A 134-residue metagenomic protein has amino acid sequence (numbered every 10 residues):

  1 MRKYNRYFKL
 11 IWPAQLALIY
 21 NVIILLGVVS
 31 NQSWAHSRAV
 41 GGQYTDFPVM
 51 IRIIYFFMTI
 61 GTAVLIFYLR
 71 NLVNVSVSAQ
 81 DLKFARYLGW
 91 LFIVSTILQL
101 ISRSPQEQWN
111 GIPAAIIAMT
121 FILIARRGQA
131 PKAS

Functional and structural regions predicted by a protein language model:
K9-I24, I112-I117: Alpha-helical transmembrane segments of integral membrane proteins, especially early/N-terminal helices
A17-T62: Hydrophobic transmembrane helix segments
V40-T45, P105-I117: Non-cytosolic membrane-interface motifs at loop->transmembrane helix junctions
T59-L72: Canonical alpha-helical transmembrane segments
I66, I117-S134: Membrane-water interface at the C-terminal end of transmembrane alpha helices
N71-Y87: Loop-to-transmembrane helix junctions at the membrane interface
L82-L98: Hydrophobic alpha-helical membrane segments
V94-G111, Q129: Membrane-helix boundary connector in multi-pass membrane proteins
